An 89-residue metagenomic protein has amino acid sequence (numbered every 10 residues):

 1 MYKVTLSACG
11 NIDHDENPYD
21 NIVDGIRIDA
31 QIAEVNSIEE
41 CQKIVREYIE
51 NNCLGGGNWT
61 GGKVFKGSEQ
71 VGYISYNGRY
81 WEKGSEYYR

Functional and structural regions predicted by a protein language model:
M1-I28: Short aromatic-glycine-(Arg/Gly/Cys) micro-motifs in beta-strand/loop hairpins
T5-C9, A33-N36, F65, S75-N77: A structural detector for beta-sheet-dominated domains
I12-H14, K43, R79-G84: Residues in flexible loops and secondary-structure boundaries
N17-N21, E47, S85-R89: Surface-exposed beta-strand edges and their flanking turn/coil or helix-capping segments
G25-E39: A short, exposed loop/beta-hairpin motif centered on an aromatic-Gly-Thr core
N36-G57: A short, charged, amphipathic alpha-helix used as a generic interaction element across diverse proteins
E50-R89: Short, mixed-charge low-complexity intrinsically disordered segments
